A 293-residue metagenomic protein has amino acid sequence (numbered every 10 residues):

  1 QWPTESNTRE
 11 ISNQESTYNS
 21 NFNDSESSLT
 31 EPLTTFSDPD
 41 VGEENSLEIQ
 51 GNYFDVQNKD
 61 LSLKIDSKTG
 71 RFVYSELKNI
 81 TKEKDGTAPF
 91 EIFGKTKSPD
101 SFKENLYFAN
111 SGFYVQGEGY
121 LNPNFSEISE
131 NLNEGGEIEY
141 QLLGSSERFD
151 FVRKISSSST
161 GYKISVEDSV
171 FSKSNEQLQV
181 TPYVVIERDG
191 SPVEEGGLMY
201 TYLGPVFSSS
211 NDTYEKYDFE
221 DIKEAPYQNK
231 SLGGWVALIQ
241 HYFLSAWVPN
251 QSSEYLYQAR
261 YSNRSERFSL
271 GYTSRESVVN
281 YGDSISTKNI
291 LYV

Functional and structural regions predicted by a protein language model:
Q1-V293: Membrane-protein biogenesis/insertion across secretory and organellar systems
